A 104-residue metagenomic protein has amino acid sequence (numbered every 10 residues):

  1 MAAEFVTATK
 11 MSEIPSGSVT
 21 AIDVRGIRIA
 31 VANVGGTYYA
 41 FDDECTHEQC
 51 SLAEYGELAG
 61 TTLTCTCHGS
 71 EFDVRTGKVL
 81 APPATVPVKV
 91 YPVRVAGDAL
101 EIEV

Functional and structural regions predicted by a protein language model:
M1-G60, V74, K78, P87-V104: N-terminal pre-ligand scaffold of iron-sulfur
C45, C65-H68: Short cysteine clusters
E71: Short Gly/Pro-enriched loop/turn and capping motifs at secondary-structure junctions
P83-A84: Short Gly/Pro-enriched turn/cap motifs at secondary-structure boundaries
